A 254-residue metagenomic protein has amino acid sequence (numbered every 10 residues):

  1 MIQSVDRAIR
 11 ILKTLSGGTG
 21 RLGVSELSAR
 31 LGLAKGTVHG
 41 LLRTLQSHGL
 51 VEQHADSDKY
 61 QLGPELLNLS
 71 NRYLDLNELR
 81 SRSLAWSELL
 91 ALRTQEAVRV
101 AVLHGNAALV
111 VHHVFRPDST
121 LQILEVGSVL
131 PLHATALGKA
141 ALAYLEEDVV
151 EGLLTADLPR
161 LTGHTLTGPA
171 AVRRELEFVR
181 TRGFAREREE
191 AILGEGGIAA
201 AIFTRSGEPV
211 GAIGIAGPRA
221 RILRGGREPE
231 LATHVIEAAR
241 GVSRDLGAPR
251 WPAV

Functional and structural regions predicted by a protein language model:
M1-S81, R240-A248: N-terminal helix-turn-helix
M1-V5, V24, K59, G63 (+8 more regions): Short, structured helix-loop boundary elements
D56-A156: Amphipathic alpha-helical effector-binding/dimerization core of metabolite-sensing transcriptional regulators
R82-L90, L154-A200, D245: Short, basic/aromatic recognition patches
L193, G211-V254: Juxtadomain coupling helices with adjacent low-complexity linkers
I202-R205: Sensor-regulatory modules in signal-transduction proteins
